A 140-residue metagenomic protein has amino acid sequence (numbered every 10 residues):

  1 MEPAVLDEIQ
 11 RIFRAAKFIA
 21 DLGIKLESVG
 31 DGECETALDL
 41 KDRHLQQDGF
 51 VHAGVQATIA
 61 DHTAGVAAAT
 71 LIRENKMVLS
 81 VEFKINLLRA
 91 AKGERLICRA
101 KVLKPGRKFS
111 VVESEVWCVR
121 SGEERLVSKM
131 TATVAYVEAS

Functional and structural regions predicted by a protein language model:
M1-A37, R43: Non-catalytic linker/capping segments at the edges of enzyme domains
P3, A90-S140: HotDog/MaoC-like acyl-thioester-processing domains
R14, D39-T63: Hot-dog-fold acyl-thioester-processing enzymes
A20-L22, G32-C34, M77-F83, E94 (+2 more regions): A generic structural signal for short beta-strands and their flanking turns/coil linkers
L38-L40, L87, Y136: Hydrophobic residues in beta-strands and at strand termini
V51, V66-I97, V102: Hydrophobic beta-strand-centered segment that forms part of the acyl-chain substrate-binding groove
